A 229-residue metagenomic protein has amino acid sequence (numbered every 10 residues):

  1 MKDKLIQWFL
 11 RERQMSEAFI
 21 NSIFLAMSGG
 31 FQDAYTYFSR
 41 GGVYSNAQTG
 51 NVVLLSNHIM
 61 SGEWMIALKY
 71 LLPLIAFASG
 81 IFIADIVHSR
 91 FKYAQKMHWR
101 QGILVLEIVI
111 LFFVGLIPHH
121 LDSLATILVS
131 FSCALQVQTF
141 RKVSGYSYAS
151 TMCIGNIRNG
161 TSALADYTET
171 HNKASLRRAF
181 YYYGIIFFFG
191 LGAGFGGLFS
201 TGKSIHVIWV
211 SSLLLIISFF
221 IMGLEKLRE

Functional and structural regions predicted by a protein language model:
K2-E229: Alpha-helical transmembrane segments of multi-pass membrane proteins
